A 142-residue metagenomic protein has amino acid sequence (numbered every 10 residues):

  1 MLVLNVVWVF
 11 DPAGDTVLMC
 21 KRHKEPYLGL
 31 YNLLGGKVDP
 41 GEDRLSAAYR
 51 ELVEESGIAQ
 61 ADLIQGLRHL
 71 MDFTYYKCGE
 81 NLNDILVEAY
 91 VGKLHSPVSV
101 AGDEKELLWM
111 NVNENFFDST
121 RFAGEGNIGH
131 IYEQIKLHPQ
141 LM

Functional and structural regions predicted by a protein language model:
M1-V17, P40: Conserved N-terminal beta-strand and adjoining loop/helix that marks the start of the Nudix/MutT-like hydrolase domain
V7, G66-H69: Generic preference for hydrophobic
P26-L30: A conserved beta-turn-beta hairpin within the catalytic core of GNAT-like acetyltransferases that forms part
Y31-G36: Conserved acetyl-CoA binding element of GNAT-fold acetyltransferases
V38-I64, M71-G126: Unchanged
G124-M142: Charged phosphate-binding loop/patch that engages nucleotide di/tri-phosphates or the phosphate backbone of nucleic
